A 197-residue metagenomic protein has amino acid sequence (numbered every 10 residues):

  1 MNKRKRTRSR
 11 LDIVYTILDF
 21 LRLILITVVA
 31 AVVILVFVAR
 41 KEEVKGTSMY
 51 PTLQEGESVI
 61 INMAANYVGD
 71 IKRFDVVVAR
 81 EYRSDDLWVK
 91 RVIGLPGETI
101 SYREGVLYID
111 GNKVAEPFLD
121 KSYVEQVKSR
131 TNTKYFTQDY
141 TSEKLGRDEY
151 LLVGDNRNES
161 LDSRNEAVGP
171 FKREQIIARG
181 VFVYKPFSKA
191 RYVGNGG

Functional and structural regions predicted by a protein language model:
N2-T16, P51, E55-G197: Soluble "head" domains of membrane/secretory-pathway proteins
D19-F37: Hydrophobic membrane-insertion alpha-helices, especially the h-region of bacterial N-terminal signal peptides
F20-I26, E42-G46, K144-R147: Short, functional N-terminal and low-complexity linear motifs
V28-A31, T47-S48, A167-G169: Intrinsically disordered, low-complexity boundary segments flanking structured domains
V33-M49: Aromatic-capped interface at the extracytoplasmic side of an N-terminal signal-anchor transmembrane helix
